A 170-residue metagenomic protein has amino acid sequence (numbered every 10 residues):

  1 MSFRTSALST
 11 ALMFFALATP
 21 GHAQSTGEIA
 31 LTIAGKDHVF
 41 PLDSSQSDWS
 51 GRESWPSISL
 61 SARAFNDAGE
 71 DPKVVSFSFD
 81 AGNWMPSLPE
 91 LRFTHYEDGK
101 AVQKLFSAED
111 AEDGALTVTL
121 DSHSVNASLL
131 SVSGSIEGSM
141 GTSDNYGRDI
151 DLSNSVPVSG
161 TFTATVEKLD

Functional and structural regions predicted by a protein language model:
M1-S9: Bacterial N-terminal signal peptides that target proteins for export
S6, S25, S124-S128: Generic hydrophobic-segment detector
L8-T10, F40, W49, A127 (+1 more regions): A broad, structure-centric signal for solvent-exposed, well-ordered loop/edge residues that line or flank functional
S9-A18: Bacterial N-terminal signal peptides
A18-P20, S131: A generic alpha-helix preference that emphasizes hydrophobic side chains
A23-D113: An ectodomain-focused feature that recognizes extracytoplasmic/extracellular
H95-A164: Acidic, glycine-rich flexible loop segments
L169-D170: Short, solvent-exposed mixed-charge patches
